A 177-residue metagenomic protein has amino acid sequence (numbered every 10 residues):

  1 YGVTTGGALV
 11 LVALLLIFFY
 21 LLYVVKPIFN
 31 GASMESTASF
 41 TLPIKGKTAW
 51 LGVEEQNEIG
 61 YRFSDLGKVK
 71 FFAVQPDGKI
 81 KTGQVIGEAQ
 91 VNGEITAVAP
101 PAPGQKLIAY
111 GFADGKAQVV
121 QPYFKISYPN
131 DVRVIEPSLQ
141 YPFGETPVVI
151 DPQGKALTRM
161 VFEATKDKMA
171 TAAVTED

Functional and structural regions predicted by a protein language model:
Y1-A13, I17-D177: WD40-repeat beta-propeller superdomains and closely related acidic/aromatic-rich repeat-like regions
